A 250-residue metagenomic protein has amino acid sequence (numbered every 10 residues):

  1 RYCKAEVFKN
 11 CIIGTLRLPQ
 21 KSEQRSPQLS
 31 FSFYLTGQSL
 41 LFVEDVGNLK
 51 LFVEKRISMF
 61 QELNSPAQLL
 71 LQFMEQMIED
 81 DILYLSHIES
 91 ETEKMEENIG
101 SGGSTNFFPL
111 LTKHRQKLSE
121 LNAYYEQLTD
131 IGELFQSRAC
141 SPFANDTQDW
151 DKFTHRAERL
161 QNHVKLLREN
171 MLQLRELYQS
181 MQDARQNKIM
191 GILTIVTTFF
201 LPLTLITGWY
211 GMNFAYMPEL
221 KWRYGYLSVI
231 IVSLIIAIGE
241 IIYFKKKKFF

Functional and structural regions predicted by a protein language model:
R1-I13, S101-G103, S119-L121, E240: A generic short-segment signal for beta-strand/edge and adjacent turn/coil regions
R1-Q61, Q127, I131-F143, K246-F249: Helix-boundary and N-terminal cytosolic regulatory elements
T15-L18, Q24-S26, F60-Q61, I82 (+5 more regions): Short secondary-structure boundary micro-motifs
L18-K21, L70-L71, L85, N98 (+4 more regions): Intrinsically disordered, low-complexity segments enriched in polar/charged residues with Gly/Pro, especially when
S26-N106: Switch/coupling subdomain of P-loop NTPase systems
E62, H163-N170, I242-F250: Juxtamembrane/interfacial segments around transmembrane helices
K94-E96, G103-Y210: Membrane-associated alpha-helical segments
V196, F200-F250: Alpha-helical transmembrane anchor segments
